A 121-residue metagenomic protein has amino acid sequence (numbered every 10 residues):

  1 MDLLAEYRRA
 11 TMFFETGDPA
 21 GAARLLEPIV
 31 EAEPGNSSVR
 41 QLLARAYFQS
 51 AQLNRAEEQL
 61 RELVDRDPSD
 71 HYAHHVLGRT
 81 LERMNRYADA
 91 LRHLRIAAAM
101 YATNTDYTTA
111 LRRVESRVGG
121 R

Functional and structural regions predicted by a protein language model:
D2-A32: Alpha-helical segment of the N-proximal tetratricopeptide repeat
L3, L91-R121: Terminal, low-structured helical/coil segments at or just beyond the last alpha-helical repeat
T16-P28, S50-E62, M84-I96, G119-R121: Structural signature of tandem alpha-helical TPR/SEL1-like repeats, specifically the intra-repeat loop/turn
